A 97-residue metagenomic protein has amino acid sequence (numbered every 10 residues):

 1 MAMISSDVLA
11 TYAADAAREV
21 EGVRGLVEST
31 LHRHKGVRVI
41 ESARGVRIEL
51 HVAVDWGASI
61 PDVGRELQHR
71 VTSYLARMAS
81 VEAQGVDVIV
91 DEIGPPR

Functional and structural regions predicted by a protein language model:
M1-D15: N-terminal presequence-like segments and adjacent domain-start helices
A13, A17-R18, L75: Hydrophobic C-terminal alpha-helix "anchor/cap" residues
V20-A53, G85, V90-I93: Short edge beta-strands and adjacent turn/loop segments
W56: Active-site acidic-Proline motif in GNAT/NAT acetyltransferases
I60-A79: Short, non-transmembrane amphipathic alpha-helical segments
E82: Flexible N-lobe loop architecture of eukaryotic-like protein kinase catalytic domains
P95-R97: Bacterial N-terminal Sec-type targeting sequences
